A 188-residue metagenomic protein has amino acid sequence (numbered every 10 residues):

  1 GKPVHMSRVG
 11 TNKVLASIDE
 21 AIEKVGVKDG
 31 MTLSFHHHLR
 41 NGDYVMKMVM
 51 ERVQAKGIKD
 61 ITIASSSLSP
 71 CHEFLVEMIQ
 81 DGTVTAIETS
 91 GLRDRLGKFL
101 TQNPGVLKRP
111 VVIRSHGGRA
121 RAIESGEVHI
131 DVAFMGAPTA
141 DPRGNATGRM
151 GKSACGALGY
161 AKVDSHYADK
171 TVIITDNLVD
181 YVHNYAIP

Functional and structural regions predicted by a protein language model:
G1-P188: Conserved alpha/beta enzyme-core scaffold
